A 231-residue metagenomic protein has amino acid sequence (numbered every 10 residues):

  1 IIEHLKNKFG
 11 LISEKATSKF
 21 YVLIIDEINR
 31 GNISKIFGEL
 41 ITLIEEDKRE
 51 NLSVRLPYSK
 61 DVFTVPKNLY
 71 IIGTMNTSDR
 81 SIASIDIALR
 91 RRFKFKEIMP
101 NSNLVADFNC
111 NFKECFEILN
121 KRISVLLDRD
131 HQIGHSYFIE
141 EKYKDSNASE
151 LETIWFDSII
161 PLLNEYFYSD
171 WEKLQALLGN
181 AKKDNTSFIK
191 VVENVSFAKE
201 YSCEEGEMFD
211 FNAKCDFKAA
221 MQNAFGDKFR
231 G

Functional and structural regions predicted by a protein language model:
I1-G231: C-terminal regulatory/interaction module of P-loop NTP-utilizing enzymes
